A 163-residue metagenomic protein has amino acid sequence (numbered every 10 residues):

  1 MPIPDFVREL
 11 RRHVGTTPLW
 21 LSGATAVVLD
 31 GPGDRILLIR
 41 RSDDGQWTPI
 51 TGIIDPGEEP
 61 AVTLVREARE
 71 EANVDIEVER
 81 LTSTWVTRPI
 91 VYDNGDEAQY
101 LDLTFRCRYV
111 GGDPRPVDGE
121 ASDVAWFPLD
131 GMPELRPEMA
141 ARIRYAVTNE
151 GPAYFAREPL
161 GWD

Functional and structural regions predicted by a protein language model:
M1-T25, P159: Acidic, metal-coordinating catalytic segment for phosphate/diphosphate chemistry, firing primarily on the Nudix
P18-W20, G95-L101, D118-A121: A generic structural micro-feature
A26, L81, F105-C107: A structural signal for short, well-ordered beta-strand segments
V28, L38, C107-Y109, W126: Conserved hydrophobic "DFG−1" position in protein kinase catalytic cores
P32-E71: Conserved Nudix-box catalytic region and its N-terminal flanking loop in Nudix hydrolases and closely related
G45-Q46, P114-D163: Nudix hydrolase/Nudix homology domain
D75-W85: A short coil-to-beta-strand element that immediately follows conserved catalytic motifs
R88-D113: Active-site-adjacent beta-strand/loop module that shapes the phosphate/pyrophosphate-binding cleft
